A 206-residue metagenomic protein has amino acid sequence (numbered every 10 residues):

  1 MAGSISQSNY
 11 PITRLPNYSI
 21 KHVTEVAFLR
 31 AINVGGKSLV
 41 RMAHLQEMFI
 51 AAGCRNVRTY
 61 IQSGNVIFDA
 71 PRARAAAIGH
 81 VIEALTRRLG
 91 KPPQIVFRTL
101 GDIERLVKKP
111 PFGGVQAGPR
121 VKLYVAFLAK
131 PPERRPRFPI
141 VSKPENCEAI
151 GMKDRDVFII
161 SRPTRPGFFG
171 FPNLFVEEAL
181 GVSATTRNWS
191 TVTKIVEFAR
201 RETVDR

Functional and structural regions predicted by a protein language model:
M1-A2, S8-K21, T203-R206: Short, basic, low-complexity termini and linkers enriched in Ser/Thr/Gly/Pro that act as targeting/leader peptides
G3-S4, K37: Intrinsically disordered, low-complexity regions
V23-S63, I67-R206: Surface-exposed, charge/polar-rich loops and edge strands
